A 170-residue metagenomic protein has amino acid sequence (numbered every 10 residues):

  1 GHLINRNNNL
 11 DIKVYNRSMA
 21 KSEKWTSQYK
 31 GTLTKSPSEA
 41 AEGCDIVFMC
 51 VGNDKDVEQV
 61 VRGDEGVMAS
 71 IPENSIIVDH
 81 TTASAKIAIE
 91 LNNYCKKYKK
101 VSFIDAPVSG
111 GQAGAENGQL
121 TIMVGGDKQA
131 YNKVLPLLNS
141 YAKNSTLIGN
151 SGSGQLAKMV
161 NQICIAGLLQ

Functional and structural regions predicted by a protein language model:
G1-M49, S75, T81, Q112 (+1 more regions): NAD(P)+-binding Rossmann beta1-loop-alpha1 motif at the extreme N-terminus of oxidoreductases
H2, L33, P37-F103: Rossmann-fold NAD(P) dinucleotide-binding segment
R17, G52, G126: A conserved hydrophobic position in a structured secondary element of the catalytic/binding core that shapes
S18, E39, D54, V108-S109 (+1 more regions): Residue-level "edge-of-site" marker
E23, S38, V67-A69, Q112-G114 (+1 more regions): Short secondary-structure boundary/capping segments
S27-Y29, G63, P72-N74, E116-Q119: Acidic, glycine-centered active-site loop in nucleotide-sugar glycosyltransferases
T82-I163: Rossmann-fold dinucleotide-binding core
I165-Q170: Active-site-proximal alpha-helical scaffold in enzymes
